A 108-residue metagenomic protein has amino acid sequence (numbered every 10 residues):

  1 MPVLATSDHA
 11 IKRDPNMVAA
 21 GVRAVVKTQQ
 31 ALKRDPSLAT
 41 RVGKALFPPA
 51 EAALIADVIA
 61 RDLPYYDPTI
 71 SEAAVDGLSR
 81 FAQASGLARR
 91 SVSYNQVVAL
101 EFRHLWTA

Functional and structural regions predicted by a protein language model:
M1-N16: A bilobed periplasmic-binding-protein/Venus flytrap-type ligand-binding module shared by bacterial periplasmic
D8-K12, A73-V75, L105-A108: Short, structured secondary-structure boundary patches
R13-R89: Secondary-structure end/capping motifs
Q83-A108: Conserved C-terminal helix/tail region of periplasmic/extracytoplasmic solute-binding proteins
